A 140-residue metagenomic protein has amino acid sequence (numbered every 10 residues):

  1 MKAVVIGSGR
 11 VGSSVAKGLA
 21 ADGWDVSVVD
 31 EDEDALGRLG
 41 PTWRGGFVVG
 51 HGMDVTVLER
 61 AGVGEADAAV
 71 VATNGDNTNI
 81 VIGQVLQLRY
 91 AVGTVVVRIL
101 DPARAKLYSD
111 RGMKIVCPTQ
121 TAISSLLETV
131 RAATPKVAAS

Functional and structural regions predicted by a protein language model:
M1-S140: Cytosolic regulatory regions of ion transport systems
